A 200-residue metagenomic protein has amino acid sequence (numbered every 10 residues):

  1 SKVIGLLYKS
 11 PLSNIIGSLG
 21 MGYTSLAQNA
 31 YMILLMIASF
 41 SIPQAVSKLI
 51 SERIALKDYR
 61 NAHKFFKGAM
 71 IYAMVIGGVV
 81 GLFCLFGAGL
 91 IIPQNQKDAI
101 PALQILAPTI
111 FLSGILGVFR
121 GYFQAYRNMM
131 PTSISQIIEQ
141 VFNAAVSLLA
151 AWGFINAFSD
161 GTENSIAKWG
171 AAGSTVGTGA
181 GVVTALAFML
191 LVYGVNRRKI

Functional and structural regions predicted by a protein language model:
K2, N29-M32, I110, E139-A144 (+1 more regions): Residue-level recognition of pore/gate-forming positions within transmembrane alpha-helices of multi-pass
L12-I33, K97-D98, A167-T175: Interfacial/gating helices of multi-pass transporter permease domains
S25, D58-V75: Interfacial transmembrane-helix starts/ends
F40-A55: Helix-loop junctions and terminal segments of transmembrane helices in multi-pass membrane transport/translocation
V79-I100, N156: Short membrane-interface helical motifs at transmembrane helix boundaries in multi-pass membrane transporters
Q94-F119, A145: Alpha-helical transmembrane segments of multi-pass membrane proteins
S113-S135: Membrane-interface junctions at transmembrane-helix termini in multi-pass inner-membrane proteins
M130, V141-L186: Membrane-interface helix-loop junctions in multi-pass transport and translocation proteins
